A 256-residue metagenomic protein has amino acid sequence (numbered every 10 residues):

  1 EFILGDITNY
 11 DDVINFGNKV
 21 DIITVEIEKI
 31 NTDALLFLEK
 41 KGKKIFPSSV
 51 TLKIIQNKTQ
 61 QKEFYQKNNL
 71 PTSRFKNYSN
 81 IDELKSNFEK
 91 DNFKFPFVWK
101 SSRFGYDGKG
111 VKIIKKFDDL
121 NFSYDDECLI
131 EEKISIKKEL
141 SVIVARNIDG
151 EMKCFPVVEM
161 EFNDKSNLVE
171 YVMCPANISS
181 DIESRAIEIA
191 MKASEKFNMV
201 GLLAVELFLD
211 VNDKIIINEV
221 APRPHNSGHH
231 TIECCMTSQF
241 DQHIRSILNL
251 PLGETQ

Functional and structural regions predicted by a protein language model:
E1, G253-Q256: Short, intrinsically disordered, charge-balanced linker/junction segments flanking boundaries in proteins
F2-E83, F104-G105: Conserved N-proximal alpha/beta basic substrate-recognition cap immediately N-terminal to, or forming the N-lobe
V13, N31-L35, K58-K62, L84 (+5 more regions): A general structural signal for well-ordered alpha-helical segments in protein cores
V20-D21, G42, N92-K94, D125 (+1 more regions): Residue-level detector of structured alpha->beta connecting loops
T24-E26, V98, A204, I217: Generic enzyme active-site microenvironment
F64-E159: Rossmann-like NAD(P)H-binding beta-loop-alpha module
Y124-I178, E183-I217, A221-H229, D241-E254: Phosphate-binding core of ATP-grasp and ATP-grasp-like enzymes
T231-E233: A conserved FAD-binding loop/helix module that cradles the flavin
